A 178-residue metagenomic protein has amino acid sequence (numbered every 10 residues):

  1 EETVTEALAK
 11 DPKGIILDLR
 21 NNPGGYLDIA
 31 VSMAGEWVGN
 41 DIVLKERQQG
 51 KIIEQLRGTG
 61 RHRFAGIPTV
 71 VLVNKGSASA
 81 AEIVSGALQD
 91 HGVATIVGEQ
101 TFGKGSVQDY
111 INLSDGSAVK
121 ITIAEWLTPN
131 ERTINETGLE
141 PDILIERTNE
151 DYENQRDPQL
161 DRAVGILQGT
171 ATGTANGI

Functional and structural regions predicted by a protein language model:
E1-K13, E54-Q55, N135-N154, P158-A171: C-terminal, low-ordered peptide segments at domain boundaries
E1-S114: Cleft-lining beta-strand/loop regions that shape enzyme active-site pockets
P23-G25, A78-S79, G116, T128-P129 (+2 more regions): Short beta-strands and strand-coil junctions in structured, solvent-facing domains, enriched
Q49, K75-G76, Q100, I123-E125 (+2 more regions): A broadly conserved detector of short glycine/acidic/proline-rich loop/turn motifs that flank catalytic sites and bind
Q108-I111, V119-R147: Conserved P-loop NTPase
Q168, A175-I178: Short, solvent-exposed mixed-charge patches
